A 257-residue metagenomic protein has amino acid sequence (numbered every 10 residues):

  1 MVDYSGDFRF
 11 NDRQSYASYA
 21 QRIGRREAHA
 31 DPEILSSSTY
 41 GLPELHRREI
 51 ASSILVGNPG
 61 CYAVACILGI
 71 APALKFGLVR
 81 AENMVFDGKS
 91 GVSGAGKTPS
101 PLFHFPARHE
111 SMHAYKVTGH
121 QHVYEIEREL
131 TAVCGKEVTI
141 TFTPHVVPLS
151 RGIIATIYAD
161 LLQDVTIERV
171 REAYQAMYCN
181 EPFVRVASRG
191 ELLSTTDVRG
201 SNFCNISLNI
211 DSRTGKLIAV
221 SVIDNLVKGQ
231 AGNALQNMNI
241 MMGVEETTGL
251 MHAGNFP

Functional and structural regions predicted by a protein language model:
M1-E110, Y115-V117, N209-S212, T247-T248 (+1 more regions): N-terminal Rossmann-like NAD(P) cofactor-binding subdomain of oxidoreductases, focused on the glycine-rich
Q14, L68, R169, G232-N233: Generic recognition of short, well-ordered alpha-helical segments
V64-A65, V165, G229: Residues that form or flank phosphate/diphosphate-binding pockets in enzymes that use nucleotide phosphates
L68-P72, E125-E129, N233, N237-I240: Alpha-helical scaffold segments in soluble metabolic enzymes
E82-N83, D87-G88, V92-A219: C-terminal substrate-binding/catalytic lobe of Rossmann-fold NAD(P)-dependent oxidoreductases
N205-P257: NAD(P)-dependent Rossmann-like dehydrogenase/reductase catalytic/cofactor-binding core
